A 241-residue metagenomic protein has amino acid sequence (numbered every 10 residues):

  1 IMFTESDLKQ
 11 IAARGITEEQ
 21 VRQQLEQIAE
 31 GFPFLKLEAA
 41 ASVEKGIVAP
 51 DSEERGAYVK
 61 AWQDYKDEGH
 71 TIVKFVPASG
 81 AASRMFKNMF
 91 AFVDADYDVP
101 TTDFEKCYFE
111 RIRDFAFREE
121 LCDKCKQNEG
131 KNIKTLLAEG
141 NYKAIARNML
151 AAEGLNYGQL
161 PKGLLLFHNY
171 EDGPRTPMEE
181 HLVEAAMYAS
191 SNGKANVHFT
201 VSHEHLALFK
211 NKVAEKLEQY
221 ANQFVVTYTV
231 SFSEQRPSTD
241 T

Functional and structural regions predicted by a protein language model:
M2-E44: N-terminal regions that are enriched for targeting/export leaders and immediately downstream pro/stem segments
I11, L37-M85, F90-T241: Domain-scale recognition of functional cores that engage charged ligands
